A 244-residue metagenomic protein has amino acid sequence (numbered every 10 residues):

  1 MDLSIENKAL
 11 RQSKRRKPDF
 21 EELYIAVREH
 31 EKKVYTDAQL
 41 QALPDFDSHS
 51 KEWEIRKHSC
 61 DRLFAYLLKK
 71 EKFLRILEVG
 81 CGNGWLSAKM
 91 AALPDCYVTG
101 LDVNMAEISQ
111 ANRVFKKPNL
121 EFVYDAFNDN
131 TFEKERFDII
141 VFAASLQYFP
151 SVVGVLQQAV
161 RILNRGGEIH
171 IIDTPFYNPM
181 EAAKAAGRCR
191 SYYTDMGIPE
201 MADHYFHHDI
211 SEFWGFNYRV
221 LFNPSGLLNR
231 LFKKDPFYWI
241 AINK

Functional and structural regions predicted by a protein language model:
M1-P44: N-terminal, positively charged/glycine-rich alpha-helical extensions of SAM-dependent methyltransferases
W53-K72: Conserved alpha-helix/loop element of class I SAM-dependent methyltransferases that forms part of the SAM/SAH-binding
N83-D129: Class I SAM-dependent methyltransferase SAM/SAH-binding core
V141: A conserved beta-strand element that flanks and buttresses the S-adenosyl-L-methionine
V153-R165: A short glycine-rich, Lys/Arg-flanked "PGG" loop and its adjoining helix->strand segment in the class I
G166-T174: Conserved beta-strand signature within the Rossmann-like core of class I S-adenosyl-L-methionine
A183-Y205: Conserved Class I S-adenosyl-L-methionine
E200-Y218: Short alpha-helix
